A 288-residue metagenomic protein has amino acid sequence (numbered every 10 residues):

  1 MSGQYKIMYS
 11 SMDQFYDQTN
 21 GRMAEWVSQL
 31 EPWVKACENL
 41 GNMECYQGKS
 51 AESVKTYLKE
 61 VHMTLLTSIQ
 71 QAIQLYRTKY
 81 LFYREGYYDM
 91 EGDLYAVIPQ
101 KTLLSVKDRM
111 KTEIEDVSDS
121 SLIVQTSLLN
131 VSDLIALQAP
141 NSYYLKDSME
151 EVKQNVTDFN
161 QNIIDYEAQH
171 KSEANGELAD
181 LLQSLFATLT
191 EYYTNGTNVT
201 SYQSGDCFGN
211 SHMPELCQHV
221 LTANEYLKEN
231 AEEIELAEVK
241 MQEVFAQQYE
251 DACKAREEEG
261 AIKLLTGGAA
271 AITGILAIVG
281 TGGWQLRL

Functional and structural regions predicted by a protein language model:
M1-L264: Intrinsically disordered, low-complexity charged segments of secreted bacterial virulence and antibacterial
C253-G283, R287-L288: Membrane-active amphipathic alpha-helices enriched in small hydrophobic residues
